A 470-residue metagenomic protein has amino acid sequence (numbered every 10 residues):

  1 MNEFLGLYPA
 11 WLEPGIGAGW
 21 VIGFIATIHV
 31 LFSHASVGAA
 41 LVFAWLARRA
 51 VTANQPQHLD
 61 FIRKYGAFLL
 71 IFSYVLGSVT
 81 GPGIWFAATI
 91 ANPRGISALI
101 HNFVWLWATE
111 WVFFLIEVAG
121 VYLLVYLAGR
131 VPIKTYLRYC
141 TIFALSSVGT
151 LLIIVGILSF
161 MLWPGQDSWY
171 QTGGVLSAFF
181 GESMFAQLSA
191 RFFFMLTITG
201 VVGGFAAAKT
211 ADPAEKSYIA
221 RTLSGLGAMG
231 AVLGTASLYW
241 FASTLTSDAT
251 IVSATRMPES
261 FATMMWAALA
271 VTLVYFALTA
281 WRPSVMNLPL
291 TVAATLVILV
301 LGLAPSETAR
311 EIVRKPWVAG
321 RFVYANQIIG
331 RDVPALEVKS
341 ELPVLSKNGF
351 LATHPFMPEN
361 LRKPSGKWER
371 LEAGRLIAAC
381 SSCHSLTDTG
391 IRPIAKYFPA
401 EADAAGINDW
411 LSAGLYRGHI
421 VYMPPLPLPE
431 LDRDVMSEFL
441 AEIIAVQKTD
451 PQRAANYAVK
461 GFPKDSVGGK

Functional and structural regions predicted by a protein language model:
M1-T27, N54-F61, F86-W105, S159-Q187 (+2 more regions): Membrane-interface interhelical loops and short amphipathic "cap" helices that link adjacent transmembrane segments
S33-A44, W111-V125, S189-A206, M264-L278: Hydrophobic cores of alpha-helical transmembrane segments in multi-pass inner/ER membrane proteins, independent
H58-F72, P132-G149, S217-A228, S284-T295: Alpha-helical transmembrane segments and their helix-start/interface "positive-inside/aromatic belt" motifs in integral
L70-C140, S237-A268: Membrane-interface helix-loop-helix modules in multi-pass inner-membrane proteins
G95-R191: Membrane-interface helix-loop-helix junctions at boundaries between adjacent transmembrane segments
W281-E311: Internal/C-terminal transmembrane anchor helices
S340-L376, N456-K470: Electrostatic cytochrome c docking/interface patches
S382, K396-D450, G468-G469: Extracytoplasmic electron-transfer domains, predominantly the class I c-type cytochrome c fold
